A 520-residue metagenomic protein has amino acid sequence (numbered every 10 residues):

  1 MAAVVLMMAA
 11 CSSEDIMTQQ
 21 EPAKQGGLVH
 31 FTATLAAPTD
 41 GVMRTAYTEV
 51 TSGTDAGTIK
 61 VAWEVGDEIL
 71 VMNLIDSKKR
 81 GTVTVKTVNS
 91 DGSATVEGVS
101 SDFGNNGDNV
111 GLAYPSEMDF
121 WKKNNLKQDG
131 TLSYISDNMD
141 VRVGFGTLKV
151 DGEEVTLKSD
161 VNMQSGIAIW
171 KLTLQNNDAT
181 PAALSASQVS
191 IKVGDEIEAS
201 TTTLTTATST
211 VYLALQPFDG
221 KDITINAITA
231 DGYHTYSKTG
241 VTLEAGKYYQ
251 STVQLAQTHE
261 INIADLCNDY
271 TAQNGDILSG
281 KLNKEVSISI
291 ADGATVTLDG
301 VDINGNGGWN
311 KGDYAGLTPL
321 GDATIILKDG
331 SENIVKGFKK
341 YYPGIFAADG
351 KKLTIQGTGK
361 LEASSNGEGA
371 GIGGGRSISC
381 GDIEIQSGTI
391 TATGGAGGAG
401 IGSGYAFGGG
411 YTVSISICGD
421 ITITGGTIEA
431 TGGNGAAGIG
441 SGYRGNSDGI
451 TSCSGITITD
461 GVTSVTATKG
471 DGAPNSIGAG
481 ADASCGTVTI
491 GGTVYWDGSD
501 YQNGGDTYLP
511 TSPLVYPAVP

Functional and structural regions predicted by a protein language model:
M1-E260, A291, Y314: Sec-type signal peptide cleavage vicinity
V65, N109, M118, K127-Q128 (+9 more regions): A composition-driven surface/loop motif
